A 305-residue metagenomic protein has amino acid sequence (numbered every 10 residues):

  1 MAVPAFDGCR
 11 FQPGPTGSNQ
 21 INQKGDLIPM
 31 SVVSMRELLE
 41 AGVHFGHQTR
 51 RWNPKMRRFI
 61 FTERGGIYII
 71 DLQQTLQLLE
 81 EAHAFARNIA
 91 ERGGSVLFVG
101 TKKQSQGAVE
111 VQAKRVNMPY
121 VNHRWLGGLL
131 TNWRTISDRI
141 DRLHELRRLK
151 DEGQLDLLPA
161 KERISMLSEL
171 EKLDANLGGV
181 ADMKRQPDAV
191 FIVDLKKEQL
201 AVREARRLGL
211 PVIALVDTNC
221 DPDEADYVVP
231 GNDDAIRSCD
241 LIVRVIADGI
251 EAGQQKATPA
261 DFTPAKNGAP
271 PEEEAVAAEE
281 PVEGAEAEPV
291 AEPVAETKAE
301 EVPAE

Functional and structural regions predicted by a protein language model:
M1-M30, Q255-E305: Intrinsically disordered, compositionally biased charged tails
N19-S95, T101-K102, Q106-K150, A160-S165 (+2 more regions): N-terminal cationic and glycine-rich segments that engage phosphates or anionic surfaces
G42, F98, V190, I242: Residue-level signature of catalytic and energy-coupling elements of molecular machines, predominantly ATP/GTP-dependent
G100-T101, V193-D194, G231, S238: Small/polar loops that bind or transfer phosphate-bearing groups
Q104-S105, K197-E198, A235: Short phosphate-engaging motifs
V116, V121-Y227: Long, charge-patterned amphipathic alpha-helical coiled-coil/hairpin "stalk" segments used as oligomerization
L200-A260, P264: Short glycine/threonine-rich loop/turn motifs
